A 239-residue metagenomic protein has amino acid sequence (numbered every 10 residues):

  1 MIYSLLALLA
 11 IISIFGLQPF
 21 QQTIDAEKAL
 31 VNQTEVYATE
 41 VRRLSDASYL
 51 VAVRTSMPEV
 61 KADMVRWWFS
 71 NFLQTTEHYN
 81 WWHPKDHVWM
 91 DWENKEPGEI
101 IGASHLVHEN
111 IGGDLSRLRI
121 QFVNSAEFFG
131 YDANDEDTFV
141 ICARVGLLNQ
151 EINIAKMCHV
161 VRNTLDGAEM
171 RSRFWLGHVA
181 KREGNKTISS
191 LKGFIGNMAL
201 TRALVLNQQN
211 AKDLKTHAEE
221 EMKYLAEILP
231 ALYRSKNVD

Functional and structural regions predicted by a protein language model:
Y3, L9-S45, V160-D239: Terminal "cap-and-tail" regions of soluble proteins that handle hydrophobic small molecules
F15-E99, A103: Hydrophobic ligand-binding cavity/cleft-lining segments
D46-L50, T138, I154, G167: A general secondary-structure signal for short beta-strands and their flanking turns/coil in non-transmembrane regions
V51-V53, I141, M157, M170: Hydrophobic residues positioned within well-ordered beta-strands of beta-sheet architectures
T55, A126-F128, K156-N163, R173-W175: Hydrophobic/aromatic beta-strand elements that line small-molecule binding cavities or substrate pockets in beta-rich
E59, Y131-E136, V160-E169: A short, structured loop/turn motif at beta-sheet edges
D86-I152: Glycine-rich portal/gate segments that line the openings of hydrophobic small-molecule binding cavities
A133-C142, L147-I154, H217, E221 (+1 more regions): Intrinsically disordered, low-complexity terminal tails and linkers in eukaryotic proteins, enriched in charged/polar
